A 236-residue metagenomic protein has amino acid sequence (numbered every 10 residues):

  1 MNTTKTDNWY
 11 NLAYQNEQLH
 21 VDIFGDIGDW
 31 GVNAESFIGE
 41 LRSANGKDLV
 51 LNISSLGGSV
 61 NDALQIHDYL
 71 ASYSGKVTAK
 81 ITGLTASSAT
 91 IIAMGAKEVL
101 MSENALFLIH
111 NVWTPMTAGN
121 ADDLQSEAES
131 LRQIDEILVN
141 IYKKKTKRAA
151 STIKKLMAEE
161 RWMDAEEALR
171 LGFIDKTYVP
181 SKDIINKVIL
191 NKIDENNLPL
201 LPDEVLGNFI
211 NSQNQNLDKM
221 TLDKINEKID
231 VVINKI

Functional and structural regions predicted by a protein language model:
M1-S88, A96-I236: N-terminal organellar transit peptides
